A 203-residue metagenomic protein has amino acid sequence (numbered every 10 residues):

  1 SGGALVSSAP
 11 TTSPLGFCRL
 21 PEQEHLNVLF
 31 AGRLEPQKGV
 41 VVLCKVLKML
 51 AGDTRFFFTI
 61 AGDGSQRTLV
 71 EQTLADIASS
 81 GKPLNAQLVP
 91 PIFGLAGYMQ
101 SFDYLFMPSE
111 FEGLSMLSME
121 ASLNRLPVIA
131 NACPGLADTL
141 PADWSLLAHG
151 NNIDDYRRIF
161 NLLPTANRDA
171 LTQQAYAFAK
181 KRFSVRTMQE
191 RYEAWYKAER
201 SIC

Functional and structural regions predicted by a protein language model:
L26, F30-M49, S65-T68: A conserved mid-protein helix/loop that constitutes part of the nucleotide-sugar donor-binding site
E71-P91: Nucleotide-activated donor-binding/catalytic signature segment of Leloir-type glycosyltransferases, i.e., the conserved
P91-I92, G97-F102: Short alpha-helical donor nucleotide-sugar binding micro-motif in glycosyltransferases
E110: Aromatic "clamp/platform" in nucleotide-sugar-dependent glycosyltransferases that forms part of the donor/acceptor
M119, C133-L147: Short acidic/histidine- and often glycine-rich active-site loop of Leloir-type glycosyltransferases that engages
P127-A130: Short hydrophobic beta-strand element within catalytic cores of glycosyltransferases and related nucleotide-activated
A142-D154, N161-N167: Conserved acidic donor-binding segment of nucleotide-sugar-dependent glycosyltransferases
D169-K197: A charged, aromatic-enriched C-terminal amphipathic alpha-helix characteristic of glycosyltransferases across folds
